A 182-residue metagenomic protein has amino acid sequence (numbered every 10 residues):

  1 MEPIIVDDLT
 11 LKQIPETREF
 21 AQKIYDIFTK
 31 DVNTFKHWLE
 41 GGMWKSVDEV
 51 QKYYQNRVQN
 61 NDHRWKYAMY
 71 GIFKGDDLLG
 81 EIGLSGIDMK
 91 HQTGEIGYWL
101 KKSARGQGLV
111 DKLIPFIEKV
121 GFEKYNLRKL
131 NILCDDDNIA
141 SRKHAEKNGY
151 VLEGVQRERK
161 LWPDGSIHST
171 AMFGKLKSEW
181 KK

Functional and structural regions predicted by a protein language model:
M1-K23, I27-T34, M69-K182: Acyl-donor (CoA/ACP) binding surface of acyl/acetyltransferases
N33-N56: Conserved GNAT-fold acetyl-CoA-binding loop/helix
W38, R64-W65, R128: Short, polar/charged, Gly/Pro-enriched helix-capping and turn/loop motifs at alpha-helix termini and inter-helix linkers
K45, N56-Y70: A short helix-loop-beta-strand connector motif used in the catalytic cores of GNAT acetyltransferases and, in some
